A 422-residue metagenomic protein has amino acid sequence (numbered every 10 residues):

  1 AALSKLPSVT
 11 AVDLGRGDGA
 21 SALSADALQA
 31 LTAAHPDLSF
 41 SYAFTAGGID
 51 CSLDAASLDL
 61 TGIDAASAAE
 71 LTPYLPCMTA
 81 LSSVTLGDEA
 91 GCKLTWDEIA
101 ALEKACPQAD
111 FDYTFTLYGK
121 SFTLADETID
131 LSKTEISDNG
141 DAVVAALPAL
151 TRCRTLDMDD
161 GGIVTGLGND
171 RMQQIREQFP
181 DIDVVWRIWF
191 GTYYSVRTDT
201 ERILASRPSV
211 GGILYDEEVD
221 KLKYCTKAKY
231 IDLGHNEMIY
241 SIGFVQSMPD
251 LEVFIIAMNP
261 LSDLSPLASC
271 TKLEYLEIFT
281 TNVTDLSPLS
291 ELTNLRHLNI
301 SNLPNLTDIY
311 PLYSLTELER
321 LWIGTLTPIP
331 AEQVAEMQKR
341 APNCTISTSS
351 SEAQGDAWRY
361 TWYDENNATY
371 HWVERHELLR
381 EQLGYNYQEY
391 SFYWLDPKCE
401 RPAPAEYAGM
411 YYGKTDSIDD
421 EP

Functional and structural regions predicted by a protein language model:
A1, S8-L23, A33-A69, A80-W96 (+13 more regions): Concave beta-strand-loop units of leucine-rich repeat
A27-L28, I99, M172, V334: Intrinsic low-complexity tandem-repeat regions in disordered proteins
V245-M248: Right-handed parallel beta-helix
T415-P422: Long, low-complexity, intrinsically disordered segments
